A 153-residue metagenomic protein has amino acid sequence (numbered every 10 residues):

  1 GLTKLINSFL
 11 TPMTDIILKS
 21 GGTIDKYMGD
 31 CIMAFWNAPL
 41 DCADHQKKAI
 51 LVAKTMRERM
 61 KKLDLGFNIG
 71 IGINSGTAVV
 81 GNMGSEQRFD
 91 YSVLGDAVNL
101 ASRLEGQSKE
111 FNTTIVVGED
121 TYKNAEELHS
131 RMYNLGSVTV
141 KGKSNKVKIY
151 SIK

Functional and structural regions predicted by a protein language model:
G1-L51: Catalytic NTP-binding/metal-coordinating core of nucleotidyl cyclase/transferase enzymes
P12-D15, D30-A34, V52-K62, G76-A78 (+3 more regions): Cytosolic nucleotide-binding catalytic cores of signal-transduction proteins
M13, A49, I73, L104 (+1 more regions): Hydrophobic, well-ordered secondary-structure elements that form the walls of internal hydrophobic environments
S20-G21, D25-M28, E58-G72, V138-V140 (+1 more regions): Catalytic core regions of nucleotide second-messenger enzymes
F35-D44, I71-Y91, S108-F111: Catalytic strand-loop-helix junctions within cyclic-nucleotide turnover domains
Q46, F89-L94, N134-L135: Allosteric regulatory "coupling" segments in signal-transduction proteins
A78-V80, A101, Q107-K153: Cytosolic regulatory/linker segments at or just downstream of nucleotide-handling modules in signal-transduction
